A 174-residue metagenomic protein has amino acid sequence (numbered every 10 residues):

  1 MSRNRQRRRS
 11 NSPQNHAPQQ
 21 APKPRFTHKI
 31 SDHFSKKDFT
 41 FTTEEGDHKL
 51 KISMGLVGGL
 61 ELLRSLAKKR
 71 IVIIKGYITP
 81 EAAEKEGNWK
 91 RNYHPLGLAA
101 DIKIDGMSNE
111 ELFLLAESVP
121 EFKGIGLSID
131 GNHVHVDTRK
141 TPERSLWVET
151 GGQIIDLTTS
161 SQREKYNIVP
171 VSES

Functional and structural regions predicted by a protein language model:
M1-L66, G131, K140, G152-S174: Extracytoplasmic cell-surface/polysaccharide-interacting catalytic and binding patches
I30, A82, W89-R91: Glycine-rich, flexible loop/turn motifs
E44-G46, I71-Y77, G106-E111: N-terminal start-of-chain detector that recognizes signal peptides and the immediate post-cleavage beginning
E45, L56-G58, K85-G87, E110 (+1 more regions): Sparse, context-dependent recognition of short Cys/His-centered cofactor- or disulfide-binding micro-motifs
K51-S53, I78-A83, I104-D105, F113-E117: A short linear-motif detector with a strong N-terminal bias
V57-G87: Extended, low-complexity, intrinsically disordered C-terminal regulatory tails of eukaryotic serine/threonine kinases
R91, L96-L98, I104-S174: Catalytic cores and adjacent binding grooves of peptidoglycan-active enzymes
